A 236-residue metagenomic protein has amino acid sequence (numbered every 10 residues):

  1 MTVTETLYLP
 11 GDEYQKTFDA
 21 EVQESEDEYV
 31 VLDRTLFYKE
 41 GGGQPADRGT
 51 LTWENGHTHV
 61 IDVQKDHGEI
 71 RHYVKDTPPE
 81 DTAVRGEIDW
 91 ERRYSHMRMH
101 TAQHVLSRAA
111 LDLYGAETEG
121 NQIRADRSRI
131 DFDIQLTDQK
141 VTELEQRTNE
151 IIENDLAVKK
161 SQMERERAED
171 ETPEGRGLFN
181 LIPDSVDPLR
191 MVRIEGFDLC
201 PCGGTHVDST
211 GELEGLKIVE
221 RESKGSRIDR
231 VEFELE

Functional and structural regions predicted by a protein language model:
M1-E236: A glycine- and charged-residue-rich anion-binding loop/surface
